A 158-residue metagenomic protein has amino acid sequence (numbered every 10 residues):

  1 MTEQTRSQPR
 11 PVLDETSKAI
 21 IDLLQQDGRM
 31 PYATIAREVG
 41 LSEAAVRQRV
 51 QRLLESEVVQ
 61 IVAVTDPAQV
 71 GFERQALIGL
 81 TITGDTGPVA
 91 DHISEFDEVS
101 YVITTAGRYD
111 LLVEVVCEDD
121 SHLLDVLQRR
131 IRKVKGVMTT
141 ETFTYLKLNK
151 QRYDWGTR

Functional and structural regions predicted by a protein language model:
M1-R158: A compositional/biophysical signature of low hydrophobicity enriched in polar/charged and small residues
